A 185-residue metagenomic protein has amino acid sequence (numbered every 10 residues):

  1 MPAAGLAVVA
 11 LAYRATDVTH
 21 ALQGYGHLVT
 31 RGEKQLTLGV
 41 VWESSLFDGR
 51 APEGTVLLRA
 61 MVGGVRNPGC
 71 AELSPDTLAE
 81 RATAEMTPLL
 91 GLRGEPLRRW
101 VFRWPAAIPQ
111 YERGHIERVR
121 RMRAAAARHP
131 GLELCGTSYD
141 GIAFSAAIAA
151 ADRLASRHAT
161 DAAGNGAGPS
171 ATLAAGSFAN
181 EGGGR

Functional and structural regions predicted by a protein language model:
M1-L58, V65-E72, D76, P88-L89 (+2 more regions): Mid-domain catalytic core of redox enzymes that form a hydrophobic substrate pocket/lid adjacent to a catalytic redox
L11, V40, A60, M86 (+3 more regions): Hydrophobic, well-ordered secondary-structure elements that form the walls of internal hydrophobic environments
L57-R59, R123-I142, A147-A150: Short FAD-binding loop at a beta-strand-to-alpha-helix junction that anchors the flavin cofactor in diverse
N67-P68, A79-A127: Flavin (FAD/FMN) cofactor-binding core of flavoprotein oxidoreductases
L73, T77-R81, A146: A generic alpha-helix signature
V101-R103, A159-R185: Active-site-proximal substrate-binding core of FAD-dependent oxidoreductases
A147-N165: Internal hydrophobic alpha-helix adjacent to the cofactor/substrate pocket in enzyme cavities
